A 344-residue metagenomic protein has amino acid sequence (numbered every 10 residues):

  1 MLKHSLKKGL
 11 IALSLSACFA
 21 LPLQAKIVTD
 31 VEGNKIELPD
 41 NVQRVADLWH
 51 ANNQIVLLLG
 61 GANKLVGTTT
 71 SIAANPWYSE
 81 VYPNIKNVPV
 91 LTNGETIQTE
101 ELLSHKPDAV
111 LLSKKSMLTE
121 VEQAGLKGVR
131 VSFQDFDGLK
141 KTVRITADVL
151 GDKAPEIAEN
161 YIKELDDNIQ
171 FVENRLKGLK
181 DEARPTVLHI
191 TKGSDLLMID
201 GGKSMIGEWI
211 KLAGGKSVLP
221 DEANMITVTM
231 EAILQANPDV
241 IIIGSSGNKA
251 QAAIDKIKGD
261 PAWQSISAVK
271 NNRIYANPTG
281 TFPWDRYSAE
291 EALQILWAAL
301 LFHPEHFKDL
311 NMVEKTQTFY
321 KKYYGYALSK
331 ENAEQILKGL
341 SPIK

Functional and structural regions predicted by a protein language model:
M1-L13: Bacterial N-terminal signal peptides that target proteins for export
F19-A25: Sec/Tat signal peptide C-region and signal peptidase I cleavage site
A25-V28, K35, T119-L196, L219-P220 (+2 more regions): Extracytoplasmic substrate-binding proteins
V31-G33, V88-E100, E222-M230: Short helix-initiation/N-cap motifs at beta->coil->alpha
A46-H105, A109-K114: A short, structured surface patch at a secondary-structure boundary
I97-K106, A124, T229-N237: Short helices/loops that flank or line small-molecule/ion binding pockets
M198-M225: Alpha-helical, coiled-coil/dimerization segments enriched in small aliphatic residues
L219-A276: A contiguous binding-surface segment within folded domains or other stable secondary-structure elements
